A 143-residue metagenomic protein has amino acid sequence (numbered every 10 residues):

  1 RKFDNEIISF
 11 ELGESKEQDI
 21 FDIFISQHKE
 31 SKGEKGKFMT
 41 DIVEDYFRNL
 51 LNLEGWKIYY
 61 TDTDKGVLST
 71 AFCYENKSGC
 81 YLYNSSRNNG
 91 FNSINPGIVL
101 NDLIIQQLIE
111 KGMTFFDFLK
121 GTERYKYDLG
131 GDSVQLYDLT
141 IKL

Functional and structural regions predicted by a protein language model:
R1-S93: A conserved beta-strand-loop-helix scaffold within acyl/acetyltransferase catalytic domains
E17-Q18, N101, E123: Alpha-helix N-cap/helix-start and coil->helix boundary motif
K29-K32, I109, M113: Hydrophobic/aromatic-lined pockets within catalytic cores
N92-Q106: Conserved acetyl-CoA-binding loop-helix of GNAT-fold acetyltransferases
K111-L143: Active-site/acyl-donor-binding loops of N-acyltransferases
